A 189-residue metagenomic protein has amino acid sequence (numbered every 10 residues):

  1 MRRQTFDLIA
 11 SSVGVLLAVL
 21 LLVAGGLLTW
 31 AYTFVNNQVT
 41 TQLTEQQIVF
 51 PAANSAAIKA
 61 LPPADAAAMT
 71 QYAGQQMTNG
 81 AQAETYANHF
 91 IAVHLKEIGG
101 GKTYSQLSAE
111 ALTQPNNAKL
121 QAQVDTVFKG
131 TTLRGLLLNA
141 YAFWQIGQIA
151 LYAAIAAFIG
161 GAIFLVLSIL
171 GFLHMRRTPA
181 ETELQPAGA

Functional and structural regions predicted by a protein language model:
M1-Q38, F172, R176: Hydrophobic secretory-pathway targeting helix
R2-S12, Q145-A189: Juxtamembrane interface at the cytosolic side of transmembrane helices
V39-Q46, E181-A187: Juxtamembrane extracytosolic/periplasmic "stalk" immediately C-terminal to the first targeting helix
Q42, H89, V93, L136 (+1 more regions): Residues that form generic nucleotide/phosphate-binding pockets
I48-T131: Long, solvent-exposed extracytoplasmic domains/loops
A118-I159: Short, aromatic-rich amphipathic segments at membrane interfaces that lie adjacent to a transmembrane helix or signal
